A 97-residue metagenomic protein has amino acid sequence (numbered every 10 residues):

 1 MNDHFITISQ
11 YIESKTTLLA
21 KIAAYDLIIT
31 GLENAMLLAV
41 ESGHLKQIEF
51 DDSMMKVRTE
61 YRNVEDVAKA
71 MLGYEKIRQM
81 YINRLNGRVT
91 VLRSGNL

Functional and structural regions predicted by a protein language model:
M1-T17, V91-L97: Short, intrinsically disordered N-terminal pre-domain segments
T7-G31, E65-A68: Short, charge/polar-rich alpha-helical segments
Y25, D51, L92-S94: Compositionally biased, intrinsically disordered low-complexity segments
I28-S53: Short acidic, Pro/Gly- and aromatic-enriched capping/linker segments at domain boundaries
E41, V64-A68, L72-E75, Q79: Periodic self-assembly scaffolds
F50-V67: Short, glycine/alanine-rich amphipathic alpha-helical segment that often forms an alpha-turn-alpha hairpin
I77-L97: Long amphipathic alpha-helical coiled-coil segments
